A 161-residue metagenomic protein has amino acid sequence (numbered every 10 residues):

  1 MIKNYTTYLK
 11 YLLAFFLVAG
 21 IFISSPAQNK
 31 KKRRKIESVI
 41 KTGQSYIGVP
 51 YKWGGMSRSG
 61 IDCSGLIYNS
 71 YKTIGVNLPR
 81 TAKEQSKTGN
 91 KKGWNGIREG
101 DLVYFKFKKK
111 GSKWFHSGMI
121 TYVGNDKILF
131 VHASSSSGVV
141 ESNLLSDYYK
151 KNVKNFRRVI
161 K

Functional and structural regions predicted by a protein language model:
M1-K31: Bacterial Sec-dependent N-terminal signal peptides
Q28-K31, K91-K92, F115-K161: Aromatic- and glycine-rich peptidoglycan recognition patches
N29, V49-E99: Catalytic cysteine-centered active-site loop
N29-Y46: Short N-terminal segments immediately surrounding and downstream of signal-peptide cleavage
K32-I36, S59-S64, N90, G96 (+3 more regions): Solvent-exposed, acidic/flexible segments
G100-D101, M119: Structural motif
